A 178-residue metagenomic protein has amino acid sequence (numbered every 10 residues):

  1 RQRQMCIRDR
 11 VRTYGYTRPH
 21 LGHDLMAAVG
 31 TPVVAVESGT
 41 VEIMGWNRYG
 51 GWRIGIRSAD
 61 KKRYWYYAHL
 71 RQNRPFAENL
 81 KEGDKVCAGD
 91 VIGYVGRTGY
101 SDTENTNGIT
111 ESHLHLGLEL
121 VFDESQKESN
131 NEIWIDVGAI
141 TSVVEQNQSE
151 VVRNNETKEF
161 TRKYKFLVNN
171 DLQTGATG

Functional and structural regions predicted by a protein language model:
R1-Q4, R8-W52, A88, S101 (+1 more regions): Surface-exposed, glycine-biased beta-strand/turn segments
M5, A77-V86: Acidic, glycine-anchored pre-beta loop/turn
D24-M26, V33-A35, G55-R57, Y64-A68 (+3 more regions): Structural recognition of the beta-strand scaffold that forms the well-ordered cores of secreted hydrolase catalytic
A28, A59, N73, V121-D123: Generic structural motif
V33, P75, E124-Q126: Residue-level signal for secondary-structure boundary sites
A35-N79, T103-E111: Zn2+-dependent peptidoglycan hydrolase active-site motif and core
D84-N155: Conserved, short, structured surface segments that act as functional micro-motifs
